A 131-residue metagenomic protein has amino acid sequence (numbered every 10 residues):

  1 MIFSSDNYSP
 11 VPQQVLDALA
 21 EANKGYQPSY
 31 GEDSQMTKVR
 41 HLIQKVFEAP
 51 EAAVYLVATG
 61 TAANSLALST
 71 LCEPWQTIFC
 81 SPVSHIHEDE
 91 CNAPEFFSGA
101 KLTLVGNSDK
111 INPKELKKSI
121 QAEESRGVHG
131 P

Functional and structural regions predicted by a protein language model:
M1-I2: Extreme N-terminal starter segment of soluble prokaryotic enzymes
D6, A22-Y26, V46, P74 (+1 more regions): Change "in soluble alpha/beta enzymes" to "in soluble alpha/beta proteins
N7-V11: Short polar catalytic/cofactor-binding loops
P12-G60, P82-H87, A93: Conserved N-terminal alpha-helix of the aminotransferase class I/II PLP-enzyme fold
V39-L42, E48-V54, T77-F79, D109 (+2 more regions): Structured catalytic cores of enzymes that bind and process phosphorylated ligands/cofactors
E51-C72, L104-K110: Conserved core of the PLP fold type I
T70-E88, K117: Conserved PLP-anchoring active-site segment centered on the Schiff-base-forming lysine
F97-P131: PLP-dependent aminotransferase-class I/II
